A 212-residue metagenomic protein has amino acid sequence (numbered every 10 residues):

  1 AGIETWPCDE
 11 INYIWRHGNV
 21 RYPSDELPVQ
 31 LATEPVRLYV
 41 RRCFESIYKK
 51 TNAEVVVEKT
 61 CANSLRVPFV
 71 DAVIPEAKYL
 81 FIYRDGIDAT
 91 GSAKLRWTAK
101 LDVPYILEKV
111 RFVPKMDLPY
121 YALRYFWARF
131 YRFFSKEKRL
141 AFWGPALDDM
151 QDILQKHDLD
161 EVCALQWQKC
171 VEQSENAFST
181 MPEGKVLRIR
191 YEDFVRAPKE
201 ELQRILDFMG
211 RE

Functional and structural regions predicted by a protein language model:
A1-K50, K100, K109-P119: PAPS-dependent sulfotransferase catalytic core
E4, V56-E58: Short, conserved beta-strand segments within well-ordered enzyme catalytic domains that often line or immediately flank
G18-V20, E54, C61-E212: PAPS-dependent sulfotransferase catalytic domain
